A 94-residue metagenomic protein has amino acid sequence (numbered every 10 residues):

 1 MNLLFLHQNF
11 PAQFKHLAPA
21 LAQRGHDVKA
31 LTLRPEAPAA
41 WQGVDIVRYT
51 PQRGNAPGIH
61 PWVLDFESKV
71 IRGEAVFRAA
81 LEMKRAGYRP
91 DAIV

Functional and structural regions predicted by a protein language model:
M1-V47: N-terminal subdomain of nucleotide-sugar transferases
F5-L6, S68, D91: A generic structural signal for short
A12-Q13, E74-F77, R89: Intrinsically disordered, low-complexity segments enriched in polar/charged small residues
K15-H16, R78-E82: A generic local structural motif
A37-D45, W62-K69, L81-K84: Low-complexity, flexible helical/coil segments
Y49-R78: A short, charged, and often flexible helix/loop element on the N-terminal side of the glycosyltransferase catalytic
A80-V94: Short N-terminal targeting/anchoring amphipathic segment
